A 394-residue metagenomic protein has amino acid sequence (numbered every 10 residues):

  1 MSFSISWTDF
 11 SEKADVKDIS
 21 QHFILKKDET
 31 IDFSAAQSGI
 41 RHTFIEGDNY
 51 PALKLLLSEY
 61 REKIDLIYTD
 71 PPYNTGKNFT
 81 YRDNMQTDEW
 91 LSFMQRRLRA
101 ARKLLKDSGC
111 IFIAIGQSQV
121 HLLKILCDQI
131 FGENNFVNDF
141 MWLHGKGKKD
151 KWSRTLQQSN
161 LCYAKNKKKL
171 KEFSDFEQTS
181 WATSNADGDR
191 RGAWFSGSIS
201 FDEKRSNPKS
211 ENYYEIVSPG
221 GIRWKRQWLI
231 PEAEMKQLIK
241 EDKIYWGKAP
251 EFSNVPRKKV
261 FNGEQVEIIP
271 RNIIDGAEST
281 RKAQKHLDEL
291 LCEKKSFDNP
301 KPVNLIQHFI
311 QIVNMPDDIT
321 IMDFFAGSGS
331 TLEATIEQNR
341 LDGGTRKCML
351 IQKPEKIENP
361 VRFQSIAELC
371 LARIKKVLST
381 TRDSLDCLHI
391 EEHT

Functional and structural regions predicted by a protein language model:
M1-Y68, T75-D88, R96: DnaQ-like (DEDDh/DEDDy) 3′-5′ exonuclease domain used for proofreading and 3′-end trimming on nucleic acids
S2, T8, L156, A164-C292: Active-site-adjacent helix-turn-beta-strand microarchitecture at beta-sheet edges that either contains or buttresses
I5-D15, T87-L91, V120, N299-L378: Conserved S-adenosyl-L-methionine
S34-L55, E278, K282-D318, E337: Glycine-rich adenosyl-nucleotide cofactor-binding module
Y60-R61, L98, L104-K106, F131 (+2 more regions): A generic alpha-to-beta junction signature in SAM-dependent methyltransferases
E62-K77, C127, I321-I336: Conserved proline-anchored active-site loop of SAM-dependent methyltransferases that bridges a beta-strand
T87-F140, I366-L378: Conserved Class I SAM-dependent methyltransferase catalytic core
V137-K167, H393: Class I S-adenosyl-L-methionine
